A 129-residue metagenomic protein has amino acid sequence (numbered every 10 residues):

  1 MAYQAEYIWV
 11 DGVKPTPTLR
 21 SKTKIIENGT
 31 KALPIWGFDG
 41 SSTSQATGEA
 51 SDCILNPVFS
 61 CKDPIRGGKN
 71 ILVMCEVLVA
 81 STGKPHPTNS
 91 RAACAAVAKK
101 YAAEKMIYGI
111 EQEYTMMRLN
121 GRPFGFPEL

Functional and structural regions predicted by a protein language model:
M1-L129: Glycine-rich, acidic/polar active-site loops that bind/position phosphate-bearing ligands
